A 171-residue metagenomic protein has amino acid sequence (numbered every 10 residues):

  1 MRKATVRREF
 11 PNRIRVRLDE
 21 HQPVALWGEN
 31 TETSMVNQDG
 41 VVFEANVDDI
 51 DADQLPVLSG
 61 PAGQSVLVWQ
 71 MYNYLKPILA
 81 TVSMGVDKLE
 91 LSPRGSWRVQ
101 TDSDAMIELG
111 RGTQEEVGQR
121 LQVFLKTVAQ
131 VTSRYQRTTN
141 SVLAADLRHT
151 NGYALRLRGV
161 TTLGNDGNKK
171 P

Functional and structural regions predicted by a protein language model:
K3-P171: Charged, solvent-exposed interaction patches on well-folded alpha/beta domains that mediate macromolecular contacts
